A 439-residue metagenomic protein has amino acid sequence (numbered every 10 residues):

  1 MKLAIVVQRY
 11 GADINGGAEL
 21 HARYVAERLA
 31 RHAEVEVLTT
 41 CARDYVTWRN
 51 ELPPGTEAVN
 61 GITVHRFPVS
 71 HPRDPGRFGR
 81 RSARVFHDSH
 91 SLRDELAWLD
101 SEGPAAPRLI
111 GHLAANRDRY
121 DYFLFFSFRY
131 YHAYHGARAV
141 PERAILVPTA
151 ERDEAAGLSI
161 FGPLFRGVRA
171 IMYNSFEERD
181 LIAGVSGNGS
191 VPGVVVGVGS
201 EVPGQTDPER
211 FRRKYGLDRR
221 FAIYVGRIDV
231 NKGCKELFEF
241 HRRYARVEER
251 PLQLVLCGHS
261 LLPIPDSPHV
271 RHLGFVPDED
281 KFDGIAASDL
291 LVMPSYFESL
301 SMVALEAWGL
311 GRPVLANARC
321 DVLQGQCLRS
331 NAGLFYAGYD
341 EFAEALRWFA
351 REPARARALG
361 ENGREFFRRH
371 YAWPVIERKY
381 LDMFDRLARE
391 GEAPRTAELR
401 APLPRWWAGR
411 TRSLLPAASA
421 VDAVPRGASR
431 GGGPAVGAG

Functional and structural regions predicted by a protein language model:
T40-D118: A conserved catalytic-core segment of Leloir-type glycosyltransferases
R143-E154, F161-D207, R212, L217 (+2 more regions): Donor nucleotide-sugar binding/catalytic pocket of nucleotide-sugar-dependent glycosyltransferases
M172, Y215-K232, F238-R242: Conserved donor-binding/catalytic core segment of Leloir-type glycosyltransferases
G258-D283, L290: Nucleotide-activated donor-binding/catalytic signature segment of Leloir-type glycosyltransferases, i.e., the conserved
Y296: Aromatic "clamp/platform" in nucleotide-sugar-dependent glycosyltransferases that forms part of the donor/acceptor
P313-N317: Short hydrophobic beta-strand element within catalytic cores of glycosyltransferases and related nucleotide-activated
Q324-W348, A354-R355: Change "using UDP/GDP/dTDP sugars" to "using nucleotide sugars
R364, R369, P374-G439: C-terminal amphipathic helix plus adjacent low-complexity, charged tail appended to glycosyltransferase catalytic
